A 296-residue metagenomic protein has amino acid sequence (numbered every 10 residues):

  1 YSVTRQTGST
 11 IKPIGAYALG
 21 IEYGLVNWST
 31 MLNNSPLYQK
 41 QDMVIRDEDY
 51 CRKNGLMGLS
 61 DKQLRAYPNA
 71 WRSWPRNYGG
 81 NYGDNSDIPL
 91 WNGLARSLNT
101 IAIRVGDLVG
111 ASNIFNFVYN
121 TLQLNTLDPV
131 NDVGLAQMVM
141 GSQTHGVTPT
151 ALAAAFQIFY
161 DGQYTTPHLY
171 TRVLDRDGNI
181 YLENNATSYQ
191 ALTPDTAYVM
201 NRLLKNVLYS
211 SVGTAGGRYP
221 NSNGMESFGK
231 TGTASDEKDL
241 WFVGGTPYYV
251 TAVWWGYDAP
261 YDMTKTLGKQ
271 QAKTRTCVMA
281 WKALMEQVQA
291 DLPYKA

Functional and structural regions predicted by a protein language model:
Y1-I14, S29-M31, Q137: Short active-site loop at a secondary-structure junction that contains or immediately precedes the catalytic residue(s)
Y1-V3, T7, H145-A296: A penicillin-recognizing enzyme superfamily signal
I21-T30, N125-P129, D161-T166, D291: Secondary-structure transition/capping motifs at alpha-helix termini and the adjoining loop/turn into the next element
Y23-G24, L37, Y248, D258: Solvent-exposed coil/turn segments that connect beta secondary-structure elements in extracytoplasmic/periplasmic
L25-I114, L135, R176-N206: Conserved catalytic neighborhood of penicillin-recognizing serine enzymes
M31, N92, A102-G106, F117 (+5 more regions): Structural recognition of the beta-strand scaffold that forms the well-ordered cores of secreted hydrolase catalytic
V109-L127: Short, charged, amphipathic alpha-helices and their helix-cap/turn boundaries
P129-G146: A glycine-rich, coil/turn loop motif that links secondary-structure elements
